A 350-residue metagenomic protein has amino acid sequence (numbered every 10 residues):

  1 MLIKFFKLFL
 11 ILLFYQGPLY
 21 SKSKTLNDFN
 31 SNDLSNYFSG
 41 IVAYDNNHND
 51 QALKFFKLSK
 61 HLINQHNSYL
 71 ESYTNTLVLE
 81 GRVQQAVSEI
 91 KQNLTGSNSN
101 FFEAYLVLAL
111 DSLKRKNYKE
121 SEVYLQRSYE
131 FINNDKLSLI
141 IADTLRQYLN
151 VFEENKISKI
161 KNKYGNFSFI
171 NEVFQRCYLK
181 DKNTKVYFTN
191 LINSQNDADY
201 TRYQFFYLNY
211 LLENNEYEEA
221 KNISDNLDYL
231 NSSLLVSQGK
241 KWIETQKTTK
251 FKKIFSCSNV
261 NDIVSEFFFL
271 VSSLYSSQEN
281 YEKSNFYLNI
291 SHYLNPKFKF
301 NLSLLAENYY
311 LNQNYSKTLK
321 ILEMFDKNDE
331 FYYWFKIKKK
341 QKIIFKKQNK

Functional and structural regions predicted by a protein language model:
L19-Y73, L79, V87-S88, N100 (+1 more regions): N-terminal leader/linker segments that initiate helical-solenoid repeat arrays
Y20-F29, L58, K136, N209 (+1 more regions): Long, contiguous interaction/recruitment modules in multidomain scaffold/adaptor proteins
N32, H66, N100-F101, D135 (+7 more regions): Residue-level recognition of tetratricopeptide repeat
S39, Y73, L108, D143-R146 (+6 more regions): Structural register within alpha-helical repeat arrays
A43, L77, S112, N150 (+5 more regions): Residue at a conserved register position within TPR or TPR-like alpha-solenoid repeats
N46, E80, R115, V151-E153 (+5 more regions): Structural motif corresponding to the intra-repeat A-B loop/turn of tetratricopeptide repeats
L53, V83-G96, K119-F131, E153-F167 (+6 more regions): Alpha-helical repeat scaffolds
Y69, A104, S138, S168 (+4 more regions): TPR alpha-solenoid repeat register
